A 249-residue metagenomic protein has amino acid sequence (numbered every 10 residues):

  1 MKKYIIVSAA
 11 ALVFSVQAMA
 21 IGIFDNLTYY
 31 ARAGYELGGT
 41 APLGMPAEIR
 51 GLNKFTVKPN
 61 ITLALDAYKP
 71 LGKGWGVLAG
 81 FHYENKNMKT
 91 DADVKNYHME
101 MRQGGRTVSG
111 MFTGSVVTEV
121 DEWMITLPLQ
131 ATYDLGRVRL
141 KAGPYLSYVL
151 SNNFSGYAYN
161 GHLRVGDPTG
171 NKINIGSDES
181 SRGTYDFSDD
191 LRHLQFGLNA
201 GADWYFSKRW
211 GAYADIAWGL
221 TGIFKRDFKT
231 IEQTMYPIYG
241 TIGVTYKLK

Functional and structural regions predicted by a protein language model:
M1-N26, K249: Cleavable N-terminal export/targeting peptides
A20-Y68, R139, S147, L191 (+1 more regions): Short glycine/proline- and aromatic-enriched beta-strand/turn motifs that initiate or cap beta-hairpins
Y29, P59-L65, I125-L129, F196-A200 (+1 more regions): Hydrophobic, lipid-facing positions within transmembrane beta-strands of outer-membrane proteins
A31-L37, A79-N85, A142-Y148, A214-W218 (+1 more regions): Transmembrane beta-barrel strands of outer-membrane/channel proteins
G39-K58, K86-E122, V149-Q195, N199 (+1 more regions): Extracellular/periplasm-exposed beta-strand and loop segments of Gram-negative cell-envelope proteins, dominated by
L65-K69, A131-Y133, Y148, W204-F206 (+2 more regions): Residue-level signature of outer-membrane beta-barrel architecture
G74-V77, R137-L140, K208-A214: Repeated loop/turn-to-beta-strand initiation elements of outer-membrane beta-barrel proteins
W204, Y236-K249: Outer-membrane beta-barrel "beta-signal"
